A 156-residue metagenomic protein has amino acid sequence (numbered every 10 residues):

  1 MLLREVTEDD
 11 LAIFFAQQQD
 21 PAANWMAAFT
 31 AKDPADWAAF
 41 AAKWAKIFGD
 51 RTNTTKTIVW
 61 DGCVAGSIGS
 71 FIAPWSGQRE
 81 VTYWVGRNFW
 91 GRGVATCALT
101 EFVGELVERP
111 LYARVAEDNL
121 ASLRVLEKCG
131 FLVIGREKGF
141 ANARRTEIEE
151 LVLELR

Functional and structural regions predicted by a protein language model:
M1-N24, T55-R156: Acyl-donor (CoA/ACP) binding surface of acyl/acetyltransferases
A22-K43: Conserved GNAT-fold acetyl-CoA-binding loop/helix
D33-D36, A45-K46, G86-R87, D118-N119: Juxtamembrane/interface motifs at transmembrane-helix termini
K43-K46, F140-A141: Short, P/G- and charge-enriched loop/turn segments at secondary-structure junctions
K46-T52: Short loop/turn motifs at secondary-structure junctions and domain boundaries
